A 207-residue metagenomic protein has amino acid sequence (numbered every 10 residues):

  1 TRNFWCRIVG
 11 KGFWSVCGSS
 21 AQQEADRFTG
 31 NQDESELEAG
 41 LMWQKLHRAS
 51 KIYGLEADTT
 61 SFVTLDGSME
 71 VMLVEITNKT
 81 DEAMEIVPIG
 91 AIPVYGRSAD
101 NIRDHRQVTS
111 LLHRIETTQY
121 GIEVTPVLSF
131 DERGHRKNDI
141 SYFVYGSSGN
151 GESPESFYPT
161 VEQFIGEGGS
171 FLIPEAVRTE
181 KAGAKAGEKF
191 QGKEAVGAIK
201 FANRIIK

Functional and structural regions predicted by a protein language model:
T1-K207: Anionic coordination/interaction segments
